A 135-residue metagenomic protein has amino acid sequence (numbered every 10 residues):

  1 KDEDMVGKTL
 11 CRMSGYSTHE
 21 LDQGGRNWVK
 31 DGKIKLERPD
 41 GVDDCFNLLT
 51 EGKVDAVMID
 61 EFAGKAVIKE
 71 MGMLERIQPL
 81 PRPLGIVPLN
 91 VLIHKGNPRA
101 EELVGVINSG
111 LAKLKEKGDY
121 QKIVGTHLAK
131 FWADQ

Functional and structural regions predicted by a protein language model:
K1, P88-E101: A bilobed periplasmic-binding-protein/Venus flytrap-type ligand-binding module shared by bacterial periplasmic
D2-K8, S14-P39, F46, I68-L74: Ligand-binding cleft/hinge of the Venus flytrap
D4, D60, R99-G110, D119 (+1 more regions): Short amphipathic alpha-helical coupling segments at ligand-binding clamshell hinges and other catalytic/signaling
M5, L49-T50, V91, I107: Hydrophobic residues within well-ordered alpha-helices
K8-T9, T50-I59: Alpha-to-beta junction loops
Y16-K30, E75-R76, L111-Q135: Ligand-binding clefts/hinges and TM-proximal coupling segments of bilobed small-molecule sensing domains
G24, D55-G85: A ligand-binding cleft/hinge motif common to bilobed small-molecule-binding domains
D44-L48, V54, G64: Short, hydrophobic alpha-helical packing/hinge segments within bilobed ligand-binding/sensory domains
